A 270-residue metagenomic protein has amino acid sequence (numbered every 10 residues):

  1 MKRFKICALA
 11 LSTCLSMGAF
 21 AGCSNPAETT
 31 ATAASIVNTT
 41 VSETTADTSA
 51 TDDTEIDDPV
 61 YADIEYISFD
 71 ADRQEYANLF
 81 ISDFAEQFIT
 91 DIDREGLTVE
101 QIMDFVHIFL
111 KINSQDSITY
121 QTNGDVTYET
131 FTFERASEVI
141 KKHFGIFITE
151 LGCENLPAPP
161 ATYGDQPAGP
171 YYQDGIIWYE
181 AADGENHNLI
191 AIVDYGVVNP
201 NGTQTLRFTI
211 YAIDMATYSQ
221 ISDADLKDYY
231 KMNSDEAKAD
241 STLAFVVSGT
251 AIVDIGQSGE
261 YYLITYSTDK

Functional and structural regions predicted by a protein language model:
M1-A10: Bacterial N-terminal signal peptides that target proteins for export
L9-M17: Hydrophobic alpha-helical targeting segments used for export or membrane insertion
G18-G22: C-terminal motif of bacterial Sec signal peptides marking the signal peptidase cleavage site
S24-P26: Bacterial signal peptide processing site
T30-K270: Mature, Sec-exported extracytoplasmic domains of Gram-positive
